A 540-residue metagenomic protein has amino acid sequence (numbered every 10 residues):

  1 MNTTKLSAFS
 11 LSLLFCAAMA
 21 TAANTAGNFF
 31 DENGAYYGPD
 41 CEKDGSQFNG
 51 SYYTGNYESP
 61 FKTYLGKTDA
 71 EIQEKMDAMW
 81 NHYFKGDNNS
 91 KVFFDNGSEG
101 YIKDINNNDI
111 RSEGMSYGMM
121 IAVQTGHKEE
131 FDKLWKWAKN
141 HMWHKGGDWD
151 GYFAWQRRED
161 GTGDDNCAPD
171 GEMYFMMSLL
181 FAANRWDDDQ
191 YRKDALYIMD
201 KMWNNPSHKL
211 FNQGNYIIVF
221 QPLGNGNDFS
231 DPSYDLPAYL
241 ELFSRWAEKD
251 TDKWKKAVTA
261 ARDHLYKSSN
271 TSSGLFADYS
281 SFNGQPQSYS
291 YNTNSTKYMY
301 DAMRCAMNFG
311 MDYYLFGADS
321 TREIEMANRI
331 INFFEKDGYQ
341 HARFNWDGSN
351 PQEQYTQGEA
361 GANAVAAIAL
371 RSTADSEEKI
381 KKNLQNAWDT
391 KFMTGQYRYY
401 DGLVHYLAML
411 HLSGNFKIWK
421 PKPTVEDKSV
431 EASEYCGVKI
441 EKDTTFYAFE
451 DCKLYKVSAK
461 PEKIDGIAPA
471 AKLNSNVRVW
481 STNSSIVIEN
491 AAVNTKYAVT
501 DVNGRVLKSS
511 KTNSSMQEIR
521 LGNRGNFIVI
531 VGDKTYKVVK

Functional and structural regions predicted by a protein language model:
M1-L11: Bacterial N-terminal signal peptides that target proteins for export
S10-A18: Bacterial N-terminal signal peptides
A23-E113, Q124-T125, K420-P421: N-terminal module-boundary/linker segments of secreted carbohydrate-active enzymes
P39-A78, N108-S112, G147-D150, D164-D170 (+3 more regions): Extended ligand-binding clefts on enzyme/binding-domain cores
N108-M115, T162-W186: Aromatic-rich carbohydrate-recognition surfaces in CAZymes
K128-C167, Q340-R343: Helix-terminus loop motifs that line ligand-binding clefts
H341, G348-D427, E431-A432: C-terminal functional modules
D465-K540: C-terminal outer-membrane/trafficking sorting elements
